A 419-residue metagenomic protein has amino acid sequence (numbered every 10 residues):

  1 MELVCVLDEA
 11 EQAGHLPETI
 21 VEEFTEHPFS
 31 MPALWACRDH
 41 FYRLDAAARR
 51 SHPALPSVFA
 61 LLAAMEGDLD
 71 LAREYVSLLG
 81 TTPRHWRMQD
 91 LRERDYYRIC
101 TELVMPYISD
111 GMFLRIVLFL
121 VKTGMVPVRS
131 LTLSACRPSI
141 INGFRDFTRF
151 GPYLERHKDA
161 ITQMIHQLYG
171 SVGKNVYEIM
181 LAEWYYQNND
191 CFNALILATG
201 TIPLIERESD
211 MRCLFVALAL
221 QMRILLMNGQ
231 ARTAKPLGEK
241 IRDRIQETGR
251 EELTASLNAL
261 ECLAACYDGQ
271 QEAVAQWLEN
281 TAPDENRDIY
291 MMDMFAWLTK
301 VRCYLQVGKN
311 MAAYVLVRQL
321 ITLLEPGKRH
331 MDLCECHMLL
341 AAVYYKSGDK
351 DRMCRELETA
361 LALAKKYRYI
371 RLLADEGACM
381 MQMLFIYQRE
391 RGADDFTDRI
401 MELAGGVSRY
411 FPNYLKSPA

Functional and structural regions predicted by a protein language model:
M1-A54, F59-L62, L71, Y75: Extended alpha-helical scaffolding segments used for macromolecular assembly and cargo binding
V4, G14, H52, R87-Y97 (+11 more regions): Alpha-solenoid helical repeat architecture
T25, R38-D45, S77-M88, L118-S130 (+6 more regions): Amphipathic alpha-helical segments of tetratricopeptide repeats
A46-A217, I224: Internal alpha-solenoid helical repeat scaffolds
V315, Q319, P326-A419: C-terminal non-catalytic interaction modules
